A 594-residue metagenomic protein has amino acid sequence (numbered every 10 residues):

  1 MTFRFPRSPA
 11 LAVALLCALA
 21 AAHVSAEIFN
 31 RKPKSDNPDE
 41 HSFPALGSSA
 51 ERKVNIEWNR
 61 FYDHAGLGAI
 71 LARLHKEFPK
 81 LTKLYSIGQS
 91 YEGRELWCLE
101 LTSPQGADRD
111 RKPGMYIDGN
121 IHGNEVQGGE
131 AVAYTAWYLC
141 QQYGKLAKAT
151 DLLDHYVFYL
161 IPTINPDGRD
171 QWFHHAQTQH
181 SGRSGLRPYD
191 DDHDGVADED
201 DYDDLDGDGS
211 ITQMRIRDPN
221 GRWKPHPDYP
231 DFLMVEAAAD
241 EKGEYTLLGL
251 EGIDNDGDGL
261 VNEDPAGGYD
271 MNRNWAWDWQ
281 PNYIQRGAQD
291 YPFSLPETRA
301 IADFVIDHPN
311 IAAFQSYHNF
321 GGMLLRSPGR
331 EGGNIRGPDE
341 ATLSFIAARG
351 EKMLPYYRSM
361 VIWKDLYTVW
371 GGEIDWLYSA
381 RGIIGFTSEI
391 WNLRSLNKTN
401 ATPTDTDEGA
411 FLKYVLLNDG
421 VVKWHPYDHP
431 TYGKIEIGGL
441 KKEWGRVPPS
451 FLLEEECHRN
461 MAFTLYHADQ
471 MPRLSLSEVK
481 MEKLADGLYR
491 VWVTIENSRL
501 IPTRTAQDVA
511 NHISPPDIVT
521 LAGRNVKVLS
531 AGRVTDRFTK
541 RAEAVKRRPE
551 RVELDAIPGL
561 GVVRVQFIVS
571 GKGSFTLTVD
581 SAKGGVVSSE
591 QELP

Functional and structural regions predicted by a protein language model:
T2-L11: Bacterial N-terminal signal peptides that target proteins for export
A12-A20: Bacterial N-terminal signal peptides
K34-P44, H155-Y283, D375-Y378, I390: Surface-exposed loop and adjacent secondary-structure segments within mature catalytic domains
K80-T82, R94-L96, R111-G114, D154-Y159 (+2 more regions): Loop/turn elements at helix/coil->beta-strand transitions in domains of secreted/extracellular proteins
G128-H174: Short helix-loop-beta-strand segments that form the rim/entrance of peptidase-like active sites
Y159-I161, D167, F173-H174, S181-G182 (+5 more regions): Metallocarboxypeptidase
I495-V509: Short amphipathic, basic-aromatic surface patches that mediate peripheral association with negatively charged
E550-E590: Low-complexity, intrinsically disordered segments enriched in Ser/Thr together with acidic residues
